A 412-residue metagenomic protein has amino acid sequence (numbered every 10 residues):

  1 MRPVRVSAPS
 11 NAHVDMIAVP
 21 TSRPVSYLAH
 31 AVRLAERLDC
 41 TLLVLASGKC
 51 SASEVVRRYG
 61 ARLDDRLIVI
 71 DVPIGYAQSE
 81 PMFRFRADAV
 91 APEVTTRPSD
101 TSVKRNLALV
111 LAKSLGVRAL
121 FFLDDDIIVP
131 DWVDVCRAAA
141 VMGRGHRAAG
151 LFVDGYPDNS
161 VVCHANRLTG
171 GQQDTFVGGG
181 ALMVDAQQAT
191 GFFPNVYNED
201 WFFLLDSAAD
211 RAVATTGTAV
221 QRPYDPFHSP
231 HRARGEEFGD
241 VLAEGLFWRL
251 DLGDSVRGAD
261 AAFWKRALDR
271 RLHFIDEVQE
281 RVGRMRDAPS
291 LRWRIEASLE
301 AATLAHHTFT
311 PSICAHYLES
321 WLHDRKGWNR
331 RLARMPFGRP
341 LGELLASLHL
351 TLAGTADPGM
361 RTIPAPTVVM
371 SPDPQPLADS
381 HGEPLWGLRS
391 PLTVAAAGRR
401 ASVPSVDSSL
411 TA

Functional and structural regions predicted by a protein language model:
M1-C40, V44-G48: N-proximal low-complexity "stem/linker" segments adjacent to membrane-targeting elements
M1-P9, E236, D240-A412: Terminal low-complexity segments of carbohydrate-biosynthetic enzymes
V55-L111: Active-site-proximal specificity loops/subdomain of glycosyltransferases
V117-I128: Short beta-strand-to-loop acidic/aromatic patch adjacent to the donor-nucleotide binding site
V117-R118, Q173-G191: Conserved nucleotide-sugar donor-binding and metal-coordinating catalytic region shared by glycosyltransferases
I127-A165: Conserved donor NDP-sugar-binding/catalytic core segment of glycosyltransferases
Y197-F202: Acidic donor-binding loop at a coil-to-helix junction in glycosyltransferase catalytic cores that engages
A208-Q221: Catalytic donor-sugar/metal-binding loop of nucleotide-sugar-dependent glycosyltransferases
